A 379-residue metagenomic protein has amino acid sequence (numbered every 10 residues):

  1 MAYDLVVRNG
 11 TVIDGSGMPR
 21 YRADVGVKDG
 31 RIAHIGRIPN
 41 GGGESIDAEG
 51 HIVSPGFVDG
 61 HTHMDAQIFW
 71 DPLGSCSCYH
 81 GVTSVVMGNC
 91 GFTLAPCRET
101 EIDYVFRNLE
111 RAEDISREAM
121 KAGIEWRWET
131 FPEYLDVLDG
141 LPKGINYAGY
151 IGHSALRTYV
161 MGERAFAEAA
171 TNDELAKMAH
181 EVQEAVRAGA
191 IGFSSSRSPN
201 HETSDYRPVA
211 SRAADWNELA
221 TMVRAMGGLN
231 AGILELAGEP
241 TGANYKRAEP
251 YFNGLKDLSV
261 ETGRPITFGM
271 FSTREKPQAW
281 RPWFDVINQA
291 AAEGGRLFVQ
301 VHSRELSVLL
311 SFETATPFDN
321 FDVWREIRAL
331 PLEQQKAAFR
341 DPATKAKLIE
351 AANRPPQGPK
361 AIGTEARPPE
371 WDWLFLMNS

Functional and structural regions predicted by a protein language model:
M1-Y3, G41-G43, E49-P55, H80-T83 (+5 more regions): Short coil/turn connectors at secondary-structure junctions
A2-L5, V12-G56, D71: Histidine-rich, glycine-flanked metal-binding segment
G10, G30, G50, H61 (+4 more regions): Divalent metal-coordination and catalytic microenvironments
V53-C76: Di-metal (Zn2+ and/or Mg2+/Mn2+) metal-binding site signature of metallo-dependent hydrolases with the MBL/beta-CASP
S54-H61, M87-N89, A237, G269: Active-site neighborhood of phospho(di)ester-bond hydrolases with catalytic His/Asp-centered motifs
H63-A66, N89-T93, P240-G242, S272-R274: Acidic, glycine-rich active-site loops and adjacent beta-strand->loop/helix elements that engage anionic groups
W70-G192, G228-L229: Divalent-metal coordination cores built from histidine and acidic residues
Y134-L138, G144-N146, Y150-E163, E168-N172 (+4 more regions): Active-site neighborhoods of metal-dependent hydrolases
